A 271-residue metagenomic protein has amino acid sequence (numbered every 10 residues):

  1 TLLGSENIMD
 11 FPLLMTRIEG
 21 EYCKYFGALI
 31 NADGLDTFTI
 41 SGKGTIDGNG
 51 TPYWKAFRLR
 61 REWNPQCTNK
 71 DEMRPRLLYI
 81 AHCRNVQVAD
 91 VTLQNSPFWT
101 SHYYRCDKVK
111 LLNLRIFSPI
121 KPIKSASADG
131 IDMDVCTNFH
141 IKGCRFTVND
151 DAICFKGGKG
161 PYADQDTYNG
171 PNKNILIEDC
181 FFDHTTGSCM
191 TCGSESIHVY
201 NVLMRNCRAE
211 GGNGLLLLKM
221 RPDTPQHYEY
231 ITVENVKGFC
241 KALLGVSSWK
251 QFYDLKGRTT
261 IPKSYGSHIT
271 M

Functional and structural regions predicted by a protein language model:
T1-M271: Extracellular/periplasmic carbohydrate-active domains that bind, remodel, or depolymerize complex polysaccharides
